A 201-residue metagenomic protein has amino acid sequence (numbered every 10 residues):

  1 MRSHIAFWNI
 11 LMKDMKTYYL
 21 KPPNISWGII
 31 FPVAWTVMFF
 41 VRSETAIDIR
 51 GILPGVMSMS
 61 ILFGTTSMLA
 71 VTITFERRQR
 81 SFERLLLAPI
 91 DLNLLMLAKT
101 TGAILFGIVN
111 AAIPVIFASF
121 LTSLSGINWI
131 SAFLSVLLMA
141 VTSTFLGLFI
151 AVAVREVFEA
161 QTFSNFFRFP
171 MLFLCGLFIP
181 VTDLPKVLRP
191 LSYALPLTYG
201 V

Functional and structural regions predicted by a protein language model:
M1-N24: N-terminal Sec/SRP start-transfer signal
N9, K13-T17, E83-L87, R155 (+2 more regions): Short amphipathic alpha-helical coupling elements at transmembrane boundaries
T17-T66, F169-M171: Hydrophobic alpha-helical transmembrane segments of multi-pass membrane transport/permease proteins
P22-P23, R50, N93, I130 (+2 more regions): Residues that define the loop-to-transmembrane-helix transition and helix capping in multi-pass membrane transporters
F39-E44, A151-T198: Transmembrane helix segments
S43-T72, L134-L148, V152: Hydrophobic alpha-helical transmembrane segments of membrane proteins
I49-A118, F166, L172: Hydrophobic alpha-helical transmembrane segments of multi-pass membrane transport proteins
L92-N165, F169: Alpha-helical transmembrane segments and their short interhelical loops
